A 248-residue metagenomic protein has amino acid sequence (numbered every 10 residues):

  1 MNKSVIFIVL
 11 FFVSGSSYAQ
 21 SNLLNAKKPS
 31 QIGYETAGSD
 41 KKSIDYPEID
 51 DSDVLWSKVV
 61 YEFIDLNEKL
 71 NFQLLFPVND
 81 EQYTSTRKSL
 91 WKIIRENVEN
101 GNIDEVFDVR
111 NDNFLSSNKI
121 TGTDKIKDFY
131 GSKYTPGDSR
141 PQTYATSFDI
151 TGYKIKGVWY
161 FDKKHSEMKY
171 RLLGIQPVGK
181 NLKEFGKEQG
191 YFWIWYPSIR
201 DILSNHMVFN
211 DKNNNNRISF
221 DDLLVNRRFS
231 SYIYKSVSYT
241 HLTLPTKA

Functional and structural regions predicted by a protein language model:
M1-A26: Bacterial Sec-dependent N-terminal signal peptides
I8-V9, Y34, I233-Y234, H241: A periodicity- and composition-biased signal for non-globular, repetitive helical segments
Q20-Q142: N-terminal Sec/ER secretory leader and immediately downstream segment of secreted/extracellular precursors
K27, S52, V78, D162-K164 (+3 more regions): Surface-exposed loop/turn and secondary-structure junction residues enriched for glycine/proline
T84-W91, R95-V237: Acidic/His-rich structured neighborhood in mature extracellular/periplasmic domains
N181, T246-K247: A very general structural signal that marks isolated residues within well-ordered alpha-helical segments
T240-T246: Conserved small/polar residues in nucleotide/adenosyl-binding loops
